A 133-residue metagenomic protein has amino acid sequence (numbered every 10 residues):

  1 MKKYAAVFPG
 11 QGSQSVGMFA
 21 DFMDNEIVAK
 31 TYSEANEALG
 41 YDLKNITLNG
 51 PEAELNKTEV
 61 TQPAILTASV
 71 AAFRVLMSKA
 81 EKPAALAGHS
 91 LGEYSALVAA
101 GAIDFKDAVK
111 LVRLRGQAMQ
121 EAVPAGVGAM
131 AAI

Functional and structural regions predicted by a protein language model:
K2-A87: Helix-rich "cap/lid" substructures immediately adjacent to catalytic or cofactor-binding pockets
Q11-S13, L39-Y41, A100-I133: Alpha/beta catalytic cores of group-transfer enzymes, especially the acyltransferase/condensing modules of polyketide
S15-G17, N45, E93, L97 (+1 more regions): Basic, gly/Ser/Thr/Pro-rich low-complexity segments located predominantly at protein N termini
F22, N56, A99, A131-A132: Short N-terminal micro-motifs specific to bacterial/archaeal maturation and metal-cluster initiation sites
S33-E34, T67-A71, E93, K106 (+1 more regions): A broad detector of short, well-ordered amphipathic alpha-helices that serve as recognition/interaction surfaces
G50-P51, S90, V112-R115: A general structural motif at alpha-helix termini
A53-K57, A96, A100, A125: Short amphipathic alpha-helical segments at helix-loop
S69, A84, G88-A96, D104: Gly/Ala-rich beta-loop-alpha elbow adjacent to hydrolase catalytic centers
